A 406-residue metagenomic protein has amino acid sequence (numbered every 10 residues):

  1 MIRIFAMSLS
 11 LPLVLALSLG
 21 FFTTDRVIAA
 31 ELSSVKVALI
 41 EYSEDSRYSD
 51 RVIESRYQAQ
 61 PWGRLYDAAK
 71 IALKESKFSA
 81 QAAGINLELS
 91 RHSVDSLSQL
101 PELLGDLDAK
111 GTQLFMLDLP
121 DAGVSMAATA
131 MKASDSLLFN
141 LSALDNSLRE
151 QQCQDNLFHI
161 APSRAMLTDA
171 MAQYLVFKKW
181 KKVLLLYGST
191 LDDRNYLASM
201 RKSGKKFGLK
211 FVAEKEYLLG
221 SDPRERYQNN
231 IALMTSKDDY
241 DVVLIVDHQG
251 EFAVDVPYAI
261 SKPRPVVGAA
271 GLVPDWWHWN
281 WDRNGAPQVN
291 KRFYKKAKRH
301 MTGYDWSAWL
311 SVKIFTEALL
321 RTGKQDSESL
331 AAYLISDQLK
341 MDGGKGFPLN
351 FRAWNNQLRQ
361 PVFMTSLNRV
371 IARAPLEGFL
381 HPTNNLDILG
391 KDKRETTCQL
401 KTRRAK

Functional and structural regions predicted by a protein language model:
I2-F5, D25-K406: Extracytosolic ligand-binding ectodomains
S8-G20: Bacterial N-terminal signal peptides
